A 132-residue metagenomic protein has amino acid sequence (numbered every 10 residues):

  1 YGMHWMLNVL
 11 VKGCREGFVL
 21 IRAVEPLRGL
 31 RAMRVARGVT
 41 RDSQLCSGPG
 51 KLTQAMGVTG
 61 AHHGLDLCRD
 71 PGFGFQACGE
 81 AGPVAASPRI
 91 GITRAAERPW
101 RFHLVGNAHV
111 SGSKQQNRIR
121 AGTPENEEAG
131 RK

Functional and structural regions predicted by a protein language model:
Y1-K132: Conserved, well-structured core segments that form or line functional sites
